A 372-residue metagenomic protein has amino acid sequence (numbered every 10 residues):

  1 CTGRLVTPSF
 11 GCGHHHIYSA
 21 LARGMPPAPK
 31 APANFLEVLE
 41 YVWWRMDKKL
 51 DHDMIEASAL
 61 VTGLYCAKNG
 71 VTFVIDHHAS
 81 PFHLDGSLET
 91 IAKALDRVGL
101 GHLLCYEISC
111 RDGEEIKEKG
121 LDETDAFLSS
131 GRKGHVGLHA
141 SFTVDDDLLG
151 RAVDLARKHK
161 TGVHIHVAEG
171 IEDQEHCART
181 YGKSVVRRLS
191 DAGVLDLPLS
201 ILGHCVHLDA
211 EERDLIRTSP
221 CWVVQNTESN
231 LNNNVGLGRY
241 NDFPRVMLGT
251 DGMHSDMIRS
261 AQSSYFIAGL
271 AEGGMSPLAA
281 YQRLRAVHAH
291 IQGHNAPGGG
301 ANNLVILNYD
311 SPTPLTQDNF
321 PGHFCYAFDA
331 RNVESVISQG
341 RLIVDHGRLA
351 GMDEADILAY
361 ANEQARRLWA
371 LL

Functional and structural regions predicted by a protein language model:
C1-T7: Histidine-rich, glycine-flanked metal-binding segment
V6, M25-H78, F82-L100, D122-S129 (+1 more regions): Alpha-helical scaffold segments that flank or form the walls of functional sites
P8-A20, G162-I171: Histidine-centered catalytic micro-motifs
L21-I55, G113, V167, I171-L197 (+2 more regions): Active-site gating loops and adjacent loop-to-helix segments of metal-dependent hydrolytic enzymes
H83-V206: Metal-coordinating catalytic core of metallo-dependent amide/deamination hydrolases
D191-L197, R239-Y309, A327-F328: His/Asp/Glu-enriched, well-ordered alpha-helical/loop segment that forms or immediately abuts the divalent-metal
G203, H207-P244, G249: A conserved active-site cap/scaffold subdomain adjacent to cofactor or substrate pockets
Y281-L372: Active-site microenvironment of metallo-dependent hydrolases
